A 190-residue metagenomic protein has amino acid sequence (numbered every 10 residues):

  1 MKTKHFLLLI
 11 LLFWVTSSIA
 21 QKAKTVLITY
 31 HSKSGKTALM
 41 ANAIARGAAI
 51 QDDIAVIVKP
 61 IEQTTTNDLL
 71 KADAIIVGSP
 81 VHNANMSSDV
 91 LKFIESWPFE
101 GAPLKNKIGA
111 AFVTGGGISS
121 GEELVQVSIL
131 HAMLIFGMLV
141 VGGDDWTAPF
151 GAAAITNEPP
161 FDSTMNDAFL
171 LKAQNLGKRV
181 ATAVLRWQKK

Functional and structural regions predicted by a protein language model:
M1-L7: Bacterial N-terminal signal peptides that target proteins for export
T25-A48: N-terminal beta1-alpha1 ligand-phosphate binding loop
I54-Q63: A short beta-strand-loop structural module common to alpha/beta enzyme folds
E62-D145: Helix-loop-strand module that forms the ligand-binding subsite of alpha/beta enzymes
G143-K190: Glycine-rich phosphate/pyrophosphate-binding loop and the adjoining helix
